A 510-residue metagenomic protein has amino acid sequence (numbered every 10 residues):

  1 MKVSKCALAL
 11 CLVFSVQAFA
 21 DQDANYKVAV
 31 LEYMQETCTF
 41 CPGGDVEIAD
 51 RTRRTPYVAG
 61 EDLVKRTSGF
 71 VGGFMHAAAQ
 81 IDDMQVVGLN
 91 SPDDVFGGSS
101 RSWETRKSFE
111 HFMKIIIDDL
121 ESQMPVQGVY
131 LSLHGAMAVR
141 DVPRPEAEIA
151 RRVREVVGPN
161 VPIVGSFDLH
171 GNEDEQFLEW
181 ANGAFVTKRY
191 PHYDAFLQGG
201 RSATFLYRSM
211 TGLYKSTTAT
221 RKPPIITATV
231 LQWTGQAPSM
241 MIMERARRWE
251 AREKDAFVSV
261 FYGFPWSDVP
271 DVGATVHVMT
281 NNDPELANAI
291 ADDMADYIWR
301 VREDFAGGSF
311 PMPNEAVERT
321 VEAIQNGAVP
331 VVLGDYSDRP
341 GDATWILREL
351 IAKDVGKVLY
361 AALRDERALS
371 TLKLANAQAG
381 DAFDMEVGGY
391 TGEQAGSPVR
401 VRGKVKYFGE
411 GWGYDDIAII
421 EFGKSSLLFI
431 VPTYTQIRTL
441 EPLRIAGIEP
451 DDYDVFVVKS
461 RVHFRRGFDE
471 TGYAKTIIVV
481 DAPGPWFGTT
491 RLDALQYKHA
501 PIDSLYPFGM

Functional and structural regions predicted by a protein language model:
M1-A7: Bacterial N-terminal signal peptides that target proteins for export
A7-S15: Bacterial N-terminal signal peptides
A18-Q22: Boundary at the C-terminal end of the N-terminal hydrophobic targeting segment
N25-D119, G273, P284: N-terminal glycine-rich anion-binding loop in soluble enzyme alpha/beta folds
Y26-V28, T227-S425, F429-V431: Hard-cation-handling environments
A29, M34-E36, F40-P42, A49-R54 (+4 more regions): Active-site histidine-anchored catalytic micro-motif
I81-N90, M137, V164, G171-D174 (+1 more regions): Cap/lid and interdomain-hinge subdomains that line or gate substrate/regulatory clefts in soluble alpha/beta enzymes
K114, W299-R302, Y414-M510: Extended hydrophobic packing segments that form well-structured cores
